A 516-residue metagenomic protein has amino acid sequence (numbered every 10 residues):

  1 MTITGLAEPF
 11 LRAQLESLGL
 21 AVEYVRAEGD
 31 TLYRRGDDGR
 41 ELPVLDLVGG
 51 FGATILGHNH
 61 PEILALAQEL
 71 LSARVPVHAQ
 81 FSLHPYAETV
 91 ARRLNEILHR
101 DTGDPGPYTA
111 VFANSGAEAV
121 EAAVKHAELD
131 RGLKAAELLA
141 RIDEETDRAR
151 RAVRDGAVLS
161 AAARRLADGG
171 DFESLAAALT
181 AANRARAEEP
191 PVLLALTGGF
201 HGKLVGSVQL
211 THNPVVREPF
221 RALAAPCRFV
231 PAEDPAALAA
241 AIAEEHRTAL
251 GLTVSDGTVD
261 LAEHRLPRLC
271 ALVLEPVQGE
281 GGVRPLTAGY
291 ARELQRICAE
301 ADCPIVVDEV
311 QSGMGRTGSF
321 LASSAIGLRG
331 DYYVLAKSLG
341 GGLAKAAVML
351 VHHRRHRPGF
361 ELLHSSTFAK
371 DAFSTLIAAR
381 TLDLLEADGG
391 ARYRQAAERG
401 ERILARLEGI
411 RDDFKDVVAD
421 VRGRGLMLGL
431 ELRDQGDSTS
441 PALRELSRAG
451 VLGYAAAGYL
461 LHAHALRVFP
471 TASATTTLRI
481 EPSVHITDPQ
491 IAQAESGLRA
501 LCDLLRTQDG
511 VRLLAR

Functional and structural regions predicted by a protein language model:
M1-R516: Conserved N-terminal phosphate-binding loop of PLP-dependent enzymes in the Aspartate aminotransferase
